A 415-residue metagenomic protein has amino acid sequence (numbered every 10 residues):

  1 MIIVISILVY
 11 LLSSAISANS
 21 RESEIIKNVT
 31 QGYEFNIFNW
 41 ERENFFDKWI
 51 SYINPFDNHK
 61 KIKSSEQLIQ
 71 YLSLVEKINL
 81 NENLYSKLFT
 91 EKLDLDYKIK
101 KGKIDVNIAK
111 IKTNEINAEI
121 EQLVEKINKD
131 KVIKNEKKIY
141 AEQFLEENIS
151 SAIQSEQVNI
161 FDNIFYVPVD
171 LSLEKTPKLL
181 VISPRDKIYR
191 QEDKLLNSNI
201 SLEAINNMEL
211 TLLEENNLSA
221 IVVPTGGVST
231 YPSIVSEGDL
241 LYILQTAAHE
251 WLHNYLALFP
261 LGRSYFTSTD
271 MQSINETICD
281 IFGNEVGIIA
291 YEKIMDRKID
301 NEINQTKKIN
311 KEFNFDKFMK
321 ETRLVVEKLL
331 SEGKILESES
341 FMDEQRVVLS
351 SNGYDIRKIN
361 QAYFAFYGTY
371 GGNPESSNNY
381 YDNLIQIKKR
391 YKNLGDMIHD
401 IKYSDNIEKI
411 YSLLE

Functional and structural regions predicted by a protein language model:
M1-A152, Y391-E415: N-terminal low-structure segments adjacent to metalloprotease catalytic domains across cellular compartments
Y10, Y33, Y52, Y71 (+17 more regions): Sequence-level detector for tyrosine residue identity
F35-W40, F45-F46, F56, F89 (+9 more regions): Phenylalanine-focused residue identity feature
L74, I78-N81, S236-Q245, Q272-E276 (+3 more regions): Solvent-exposed, acidic/flexible segments
L93, Y97-I303: Acidic/His-rich structured neighborhood in mature extracellular/periplasmic domains
N310-E415: Pan-zinc metallopeptidase signature
